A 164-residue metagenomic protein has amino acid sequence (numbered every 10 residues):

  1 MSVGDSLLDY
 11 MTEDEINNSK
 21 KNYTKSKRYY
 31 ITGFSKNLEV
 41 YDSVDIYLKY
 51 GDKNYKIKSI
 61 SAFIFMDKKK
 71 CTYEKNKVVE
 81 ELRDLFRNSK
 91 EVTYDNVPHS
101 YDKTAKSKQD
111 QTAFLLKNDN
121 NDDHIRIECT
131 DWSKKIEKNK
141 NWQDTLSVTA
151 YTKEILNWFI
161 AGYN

Functional and structural regions predicted by a protein language model:
M1-Y30, S59-N164: Non-cytosolic coordination micro-motifs
Y30-K56: Compositionally biased P/S/T/G-rich terminal and signal peptide-adjacent segments that lie outside catalytic cores
